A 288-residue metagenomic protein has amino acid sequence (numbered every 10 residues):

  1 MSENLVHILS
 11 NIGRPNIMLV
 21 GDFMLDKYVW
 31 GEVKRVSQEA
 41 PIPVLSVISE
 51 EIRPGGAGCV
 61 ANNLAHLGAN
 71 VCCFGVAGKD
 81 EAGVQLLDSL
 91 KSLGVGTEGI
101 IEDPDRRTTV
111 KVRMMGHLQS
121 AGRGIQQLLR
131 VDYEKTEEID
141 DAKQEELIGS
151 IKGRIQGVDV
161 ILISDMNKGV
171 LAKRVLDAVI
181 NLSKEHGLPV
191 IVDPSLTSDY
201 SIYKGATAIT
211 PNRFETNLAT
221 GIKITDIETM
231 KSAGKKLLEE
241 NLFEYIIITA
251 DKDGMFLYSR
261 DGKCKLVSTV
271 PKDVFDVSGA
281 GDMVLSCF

Functional and structural regions predicted by a protein language model:
S2-S10, P15, Q38, I42-V110: Substrate-binding N-lobe of the ribokinase-like
I12, I155-Q156, Y203-K204: A short, aliphatic-rich alpha-helical micro-motif
V36-L45, A121-E137, P211-A219: Gly-rich Lys/Arg/Thr-decorated short loops/hinges at beta-loop-alpha junctions or inter-strand turns that position
I48-I52, S268-G279: Short pre-catalytic strand/loop immediately N-terminal to key active-site residues, enriched for Gly-Thr
L64, N217, V277-F288: Short, small-residue alpha-helix embedded
I100-R106, K111-R154: Conserved phosphate-binding/catalytic loop of the ribokinase/pfkB sugar-kinase fold
G157-V170: Short acidic, glycine-rich surface-loop motifs adjacent to enzyme active sites
K168-C264: Conserved phosphate/ATP/ADP-binding segment of small-molecule kinases
